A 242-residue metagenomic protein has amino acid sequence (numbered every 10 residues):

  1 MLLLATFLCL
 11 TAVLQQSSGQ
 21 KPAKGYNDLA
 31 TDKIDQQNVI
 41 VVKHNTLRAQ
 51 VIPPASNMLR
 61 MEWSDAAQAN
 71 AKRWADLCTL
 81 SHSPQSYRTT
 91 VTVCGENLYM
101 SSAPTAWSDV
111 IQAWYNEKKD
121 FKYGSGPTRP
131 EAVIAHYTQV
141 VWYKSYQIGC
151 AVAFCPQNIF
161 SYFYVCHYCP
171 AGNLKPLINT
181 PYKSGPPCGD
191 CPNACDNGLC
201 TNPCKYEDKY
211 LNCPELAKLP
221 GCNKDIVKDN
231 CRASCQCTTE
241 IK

Functional and structural regions predicted by a protein language model:
L2-K242: Mature extracellular or exoplasmic CAP/SCP-family domains and secreted bioactive peptides
